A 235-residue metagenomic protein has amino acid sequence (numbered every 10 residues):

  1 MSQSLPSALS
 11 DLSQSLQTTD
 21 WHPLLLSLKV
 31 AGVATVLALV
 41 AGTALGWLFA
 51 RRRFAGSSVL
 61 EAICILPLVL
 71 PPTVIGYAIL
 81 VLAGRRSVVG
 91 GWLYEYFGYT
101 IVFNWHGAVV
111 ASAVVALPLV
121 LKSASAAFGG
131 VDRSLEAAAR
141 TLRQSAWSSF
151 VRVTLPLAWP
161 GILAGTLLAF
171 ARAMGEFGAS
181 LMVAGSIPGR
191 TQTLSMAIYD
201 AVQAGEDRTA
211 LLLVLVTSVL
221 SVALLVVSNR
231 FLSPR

Functional and structural regions predicted by a protein language model:
M1-T35, L48-F54, L93-G98, D200-R208: Periplasmic/extracellular loop-to-transmembrane helix junction in inner-membrane transport proteins
S2-S13, G76-A113, A184-I187: Membrane-interfacial helix termini and adjacent extracytoplasmic/periplasmic loops of multi-pass transporters
D11-T19, V183-V222: Interhelical loop and adjacent transmembrane-helix boundary motif in polytopic membrane transport permeases
A31, T35-T43, W47, T73 (+7 more regions): Hydrophobic positions within alpha-helical transmembrane segments of bacterial inner-membrane proteins
V33-C64, Y77-I79, A127-L135, A146 (+2 more regions): Transmembrane-helix boundary motif in ABC transporter permease subunits
V36, L121-A124, F128, D132 (+1 more regions): Transmembrane alpha-helices
G56, P118, K122-Q144, R152 (+2 more regions): C-terminal transmembrane helix and the adjacent membrane-cytosol boundary/short C-terminal tail of inner/organellar
G84-R86, G165-D200: Non-cytoplasmic
